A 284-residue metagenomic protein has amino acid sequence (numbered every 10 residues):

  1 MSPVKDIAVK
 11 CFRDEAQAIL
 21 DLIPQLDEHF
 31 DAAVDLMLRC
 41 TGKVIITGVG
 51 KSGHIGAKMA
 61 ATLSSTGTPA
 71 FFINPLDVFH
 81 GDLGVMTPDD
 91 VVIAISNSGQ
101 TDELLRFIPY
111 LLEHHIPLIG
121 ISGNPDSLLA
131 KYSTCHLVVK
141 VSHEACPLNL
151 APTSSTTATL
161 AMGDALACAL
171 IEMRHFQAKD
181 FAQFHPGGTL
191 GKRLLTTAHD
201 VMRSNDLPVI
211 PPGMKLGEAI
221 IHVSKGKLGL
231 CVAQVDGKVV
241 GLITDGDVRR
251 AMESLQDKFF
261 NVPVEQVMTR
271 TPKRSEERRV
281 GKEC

Functional and structural regions predicted by a protein language model:
M1-G42: An N-terminal, well-structured beta->alpha segment
D14-A18, L22-Q25, C40, T66 (+9 more regions): Change "in soluble alpha/beta enzymes" to "in soluble alpha/beta proteins
E15, G48, I93, L166 (+4 more regions): Terminal peptide-recognition signature
G42-A161, A167-L170: Glycine-rich phosphate-binding loops that contact phosphosugars or nucleotide phosphates
F71, C135-L137, D206-V209, T271-K273: Structural signal for short hydrophobic segments within the conserved structured cores of catalytic domains across
Q177-D206, V239-V240, T244-R279: Tandem CBS (Bateman) regulatory domains
V201-G237, I243-T244: Oxyanion-binding "anion nests"
I210-K227, M252, Q266, R274-K282: The conserved cystathionine-beta-synthase
